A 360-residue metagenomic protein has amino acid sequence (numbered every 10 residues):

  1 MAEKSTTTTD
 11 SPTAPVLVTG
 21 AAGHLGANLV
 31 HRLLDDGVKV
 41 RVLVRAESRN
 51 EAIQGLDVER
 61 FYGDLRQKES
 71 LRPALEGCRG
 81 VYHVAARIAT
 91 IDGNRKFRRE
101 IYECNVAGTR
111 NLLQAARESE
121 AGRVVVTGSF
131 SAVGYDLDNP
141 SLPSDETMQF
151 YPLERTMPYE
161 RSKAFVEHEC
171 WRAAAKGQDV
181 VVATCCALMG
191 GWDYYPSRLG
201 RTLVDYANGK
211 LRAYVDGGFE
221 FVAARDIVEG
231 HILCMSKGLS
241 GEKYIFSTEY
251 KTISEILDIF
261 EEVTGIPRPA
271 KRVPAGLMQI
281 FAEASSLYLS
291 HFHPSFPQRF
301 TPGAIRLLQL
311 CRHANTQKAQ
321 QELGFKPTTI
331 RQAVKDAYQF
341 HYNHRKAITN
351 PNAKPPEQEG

Functional and structural regions predicted by a protein language model:
A14-D36: N-terminal Rossmann NAD(P)H-binding glycine-rich loop of SDR-like oxidoreductase domains
E47-Q54, V58-A107, A115: NAD(P)H-binding glycine-rich loop region in Rossmannoid oxidoreductase-like domains and their noncatalytic homologs
T90, S129-S141, L188-W192, S197: Conserved catalytic-site region of short-chain dehydrogenase/reductase
G93, F150-E154, R201-V222, D226: A conserved pocket-lining segment of Rossmann-fold NAD(P)-dependent short-chain dehydrogenase/reductase
E103-Y159: Conserved Rossmann-fold NAD(P)-dependent oxidoreductase catalytic core, especially the SDR/UDP-sugar
N111, F165, R198, V215-M235 (+1 more regions): Substrate-positioning beta->alpha
G128-S129, H168-G191: Conserved beta-loop-beta element that borders a ligand/cofactor-binding pocket
G230-Q298, T316, Q321, R331-G360: Mid/C-terminal beta-alpha module of Rossmann-like enzyme folds, strongest in SDR-family dehydrogenases/epimerases
